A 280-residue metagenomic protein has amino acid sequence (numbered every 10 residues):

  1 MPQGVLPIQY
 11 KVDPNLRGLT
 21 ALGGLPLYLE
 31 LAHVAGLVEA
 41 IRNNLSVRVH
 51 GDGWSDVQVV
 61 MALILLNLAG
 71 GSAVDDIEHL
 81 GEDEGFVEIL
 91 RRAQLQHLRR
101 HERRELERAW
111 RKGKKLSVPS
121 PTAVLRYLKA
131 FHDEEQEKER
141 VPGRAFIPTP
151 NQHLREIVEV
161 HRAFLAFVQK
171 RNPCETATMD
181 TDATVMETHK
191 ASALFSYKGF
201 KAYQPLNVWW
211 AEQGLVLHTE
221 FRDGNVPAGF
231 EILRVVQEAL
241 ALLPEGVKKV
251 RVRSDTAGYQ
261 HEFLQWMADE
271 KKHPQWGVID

Functional and structural regions predicted by a protein language model:
M1-K201, N207-N225, L233-E245: Dynamic "connector" segments at or just before major functional cores
G214, F221-D280: An internal, acidic/charged active-site-proximal segment that coordinates divalent cations and/or engages
